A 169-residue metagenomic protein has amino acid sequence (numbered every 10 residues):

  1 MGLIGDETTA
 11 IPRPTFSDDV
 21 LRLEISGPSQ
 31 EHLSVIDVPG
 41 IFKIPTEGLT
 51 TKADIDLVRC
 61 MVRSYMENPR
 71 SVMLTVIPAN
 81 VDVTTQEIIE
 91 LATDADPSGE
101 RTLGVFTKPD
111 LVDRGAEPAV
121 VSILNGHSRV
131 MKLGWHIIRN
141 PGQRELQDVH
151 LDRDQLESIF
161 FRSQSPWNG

Functional and structural regions predicted by a protein language model:
M1-G169: Globular "head" domains of long coiled-coil molecular machines
